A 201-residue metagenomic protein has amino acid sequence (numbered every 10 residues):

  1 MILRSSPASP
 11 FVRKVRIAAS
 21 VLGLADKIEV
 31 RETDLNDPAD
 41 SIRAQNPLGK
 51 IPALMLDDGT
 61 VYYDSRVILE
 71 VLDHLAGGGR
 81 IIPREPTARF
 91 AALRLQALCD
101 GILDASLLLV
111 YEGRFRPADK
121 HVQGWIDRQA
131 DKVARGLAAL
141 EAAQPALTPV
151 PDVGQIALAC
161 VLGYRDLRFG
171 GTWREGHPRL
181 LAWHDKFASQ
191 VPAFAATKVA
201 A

Functional and structural regions predicted by a protein language model:
M1-Q123: GST-like domain detector, emphasizing the conserved glutathione-binding G-site in the N-terminal thioredoxin-like
A44, P83-R84, G171, E175 (+1 more regions): Generic structural "secondary-structure junction" signal
L69, D73, L93-Q96, L137 (+2 more regions): Non-transmembrane alpha-helical segments in soluble domains of secreted/periplasmic/extracellular proteins
R84-E85, V150-G154, K198-A201: Short, surface-exposed recognition loops or helix-turn segments adjacent to catalytic cores
C99-D185: GST-like fold's C-terminal all-alpha helical module
E175-A201: Long hydrophobic alpha-helical segments typical of transmembrane helices together with their membrane-interfacial
